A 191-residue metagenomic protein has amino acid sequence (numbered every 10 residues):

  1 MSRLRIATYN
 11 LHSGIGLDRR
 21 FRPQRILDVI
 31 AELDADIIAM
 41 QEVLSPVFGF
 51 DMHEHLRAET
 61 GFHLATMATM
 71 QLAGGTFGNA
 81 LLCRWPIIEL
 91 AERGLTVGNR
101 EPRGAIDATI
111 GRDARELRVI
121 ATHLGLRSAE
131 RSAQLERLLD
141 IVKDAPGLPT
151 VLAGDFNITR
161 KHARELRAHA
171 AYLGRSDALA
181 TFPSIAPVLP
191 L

Functional and structural regions predicted by a protein language model:
M1-I37, F48, A58-L191: Active-site regions of metal-assisted phosphoester/phosphodiester hydrolases, unifying DNase/endonuclease modules
V43: Flexible loop residues that form catalytic and substrate-binding hotspots at small-molecule/glycan-binding clefts
